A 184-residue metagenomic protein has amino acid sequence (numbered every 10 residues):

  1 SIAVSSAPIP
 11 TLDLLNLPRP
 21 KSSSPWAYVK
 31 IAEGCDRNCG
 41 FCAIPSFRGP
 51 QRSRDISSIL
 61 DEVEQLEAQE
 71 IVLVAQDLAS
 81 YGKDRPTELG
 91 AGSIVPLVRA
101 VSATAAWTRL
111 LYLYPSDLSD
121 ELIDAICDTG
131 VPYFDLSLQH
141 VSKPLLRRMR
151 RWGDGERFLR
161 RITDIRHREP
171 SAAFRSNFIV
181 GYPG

Functional and structural regions predicted by a protein language model:
S1-G82, D124, G130, G155-H167: Proteins enriched for Cys/Gly/acidic motifs involved in redox and nucleic-acid/cofactor modification
A68-P183: Conserved SAM/AdoMet-binding glycine-rich loop
